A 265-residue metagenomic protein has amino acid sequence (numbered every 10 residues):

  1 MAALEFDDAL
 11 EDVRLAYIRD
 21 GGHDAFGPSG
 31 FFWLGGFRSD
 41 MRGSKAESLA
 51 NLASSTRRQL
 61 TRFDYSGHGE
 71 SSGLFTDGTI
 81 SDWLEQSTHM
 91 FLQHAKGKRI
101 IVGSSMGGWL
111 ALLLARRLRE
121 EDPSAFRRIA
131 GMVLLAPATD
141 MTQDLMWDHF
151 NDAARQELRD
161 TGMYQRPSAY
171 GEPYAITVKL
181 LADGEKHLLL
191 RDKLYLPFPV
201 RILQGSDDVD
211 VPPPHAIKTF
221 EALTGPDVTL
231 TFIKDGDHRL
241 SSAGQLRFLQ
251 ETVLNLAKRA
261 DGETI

Functional and structural regions predicted by a protein language model:
M1-D24: N-terminal cap/lid segment of alpha/beta-hydrolase-fold proteins
G27-G36: Short beta-strand element of the alpha/beta-hydrolase
F37-A50, P214-H215: The serine-hydrolase catalytic nucleophile loop
R38, Y65-E70, T139, D237: Alpha/beta-hydrolase active-site loop signature
S48-S72: Conserved alpha/beta-hydrolase
H68-A95: Catalytic nucleophile-loop/oxyanion-hole region of alpha/beta-hydrolase and closely related hydrolase-like folds
M90-A153: Primarily recognizes the serine-hydrolase "nucleophile elbow" in alpha/beta-hydrolase and SGNH/GDSL folds
A125-I233, D237-I265: The alpha/beta-hydrolase serine catalytic core
